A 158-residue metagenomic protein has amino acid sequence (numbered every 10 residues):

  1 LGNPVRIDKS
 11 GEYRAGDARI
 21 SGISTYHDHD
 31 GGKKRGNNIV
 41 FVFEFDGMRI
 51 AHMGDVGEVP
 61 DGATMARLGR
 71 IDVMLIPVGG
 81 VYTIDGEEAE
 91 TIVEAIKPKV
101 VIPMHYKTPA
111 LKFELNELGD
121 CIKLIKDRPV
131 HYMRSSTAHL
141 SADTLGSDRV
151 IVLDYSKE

Functional and structural regions predicted by a protein language model:
G2-G69, V73, V81-I84, M133-E158: Core dinuclear metal-dependent hydrolase active-site scaffold
D28, G80-V81, K107-K112: Short histidine/acidic/glycine/proline-rich micro-motifs that form metal- and phosphate-coordinating active-site loops
G62-T64, G86-E87, E114-L118: Conserved strand-to-helix beginnings and helix N-cap segments that scaffold or border functional pockets
R67, E94-A95, K123: Solvent-exposed polar/charged
D72-I76, G80, G86-Y106: Proline-aspartate-enriched helix->loop->beta-strand connector
V100-E158: Binuclear metal-ion centers of metallo-dependent hydrolases, dominated by the metallo-beta-lactamase
